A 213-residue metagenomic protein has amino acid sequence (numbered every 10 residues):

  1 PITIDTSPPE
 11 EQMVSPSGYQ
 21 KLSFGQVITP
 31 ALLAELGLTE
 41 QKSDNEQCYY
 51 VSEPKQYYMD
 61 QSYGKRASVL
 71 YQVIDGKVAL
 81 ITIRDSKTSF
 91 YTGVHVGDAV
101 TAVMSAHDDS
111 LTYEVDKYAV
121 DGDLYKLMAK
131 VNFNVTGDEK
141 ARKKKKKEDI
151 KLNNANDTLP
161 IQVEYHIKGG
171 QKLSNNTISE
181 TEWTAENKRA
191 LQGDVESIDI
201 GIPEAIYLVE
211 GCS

Functional and structural regions predicted by a protein language model:
P1-L33: N-terminal low-complexity, Pro/Thr/Ser-rich intrinsically disordered segments that act as propeptides or flexible
I4-V14, I74-S86: Short, compositionally biased strand/turn segments that nucleate or flank brief secondary-structure elements
S15-S23, D85-V94: Second-shell loop/turn segments in exported
Q26-I74, H95, V100-S213: A cross-family detector of function-defining hotspots
L80, F90-Y91, L208: Extracytoplasmic/secreted cell-surface and envelope-processing proteins
